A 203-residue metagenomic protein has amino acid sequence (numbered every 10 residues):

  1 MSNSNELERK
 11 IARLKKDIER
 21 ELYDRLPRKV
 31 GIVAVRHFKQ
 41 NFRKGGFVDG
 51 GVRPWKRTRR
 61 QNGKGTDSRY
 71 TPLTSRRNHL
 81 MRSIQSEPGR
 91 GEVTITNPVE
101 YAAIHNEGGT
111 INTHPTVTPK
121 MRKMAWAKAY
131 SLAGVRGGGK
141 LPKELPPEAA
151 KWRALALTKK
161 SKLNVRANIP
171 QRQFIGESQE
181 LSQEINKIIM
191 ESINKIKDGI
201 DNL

Functional and structural regions predicted by a protein language model:
M1-L203: Short, Lys/Arg-rich flexible segments
